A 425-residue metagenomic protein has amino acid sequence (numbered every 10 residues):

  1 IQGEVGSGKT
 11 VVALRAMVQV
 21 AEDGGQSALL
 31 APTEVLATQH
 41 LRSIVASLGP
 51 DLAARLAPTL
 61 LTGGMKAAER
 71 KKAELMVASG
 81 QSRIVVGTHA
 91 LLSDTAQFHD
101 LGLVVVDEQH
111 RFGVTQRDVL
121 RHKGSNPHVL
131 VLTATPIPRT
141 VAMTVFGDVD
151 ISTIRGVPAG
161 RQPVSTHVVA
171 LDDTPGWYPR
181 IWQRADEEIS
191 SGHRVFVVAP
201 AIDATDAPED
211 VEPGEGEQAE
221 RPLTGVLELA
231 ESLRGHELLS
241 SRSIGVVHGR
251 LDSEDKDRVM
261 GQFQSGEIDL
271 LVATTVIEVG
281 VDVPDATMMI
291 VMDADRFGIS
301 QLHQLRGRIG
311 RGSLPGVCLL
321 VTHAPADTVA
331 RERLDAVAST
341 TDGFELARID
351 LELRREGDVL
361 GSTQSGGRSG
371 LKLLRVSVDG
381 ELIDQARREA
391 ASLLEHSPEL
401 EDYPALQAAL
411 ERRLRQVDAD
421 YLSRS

Functional and structural regions predicted by a protein language model:
I1-G3, L29: Hydrophobic anchor at the beta1->P-loop junction of P-loop NTPases
R15-L41, D51-A57: Conserved SF1/SF2 helicase motif Ia
G25-S27, A57, G80-I84, D100-L103 (+6 more regions): Loop/turn-to-beta-strand initiation segments
L61-V85, S93-L101, S253-L270: Conserved motor-coupling elements within RecA-like helicase/translocase cores
L91-L132: SF2 helicase catalytic motif II
P138-P158, V281, L334: Short regulatory helix/loop adjacent to the ATP-binding pocket of P-loop NTPases
D148-T224: Conserved interdomain linker/interface between the two RecA-like ATPase lobes of SF2 helicase motors
D173-R194, A201, R221, G225-S425: C-terminal helicase module of SF1/SF2 nucleic-acid helicases/translocases
